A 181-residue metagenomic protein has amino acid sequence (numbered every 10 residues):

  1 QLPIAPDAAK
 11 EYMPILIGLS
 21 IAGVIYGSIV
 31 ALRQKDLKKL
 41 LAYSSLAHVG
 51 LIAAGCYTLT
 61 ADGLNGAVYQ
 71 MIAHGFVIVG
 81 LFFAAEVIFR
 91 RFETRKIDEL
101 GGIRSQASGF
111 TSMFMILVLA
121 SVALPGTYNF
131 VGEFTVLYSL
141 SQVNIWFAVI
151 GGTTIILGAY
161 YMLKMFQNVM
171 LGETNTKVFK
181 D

Functional and structural regions predicted by a protein language model:
Q1-Y12, I52-Y69, L140-F147: Helix-coil boundary and interhelical linker segments in multi-pass alpha-helical membrane proteins
D7-A22, Q70-F76: Structural signature of hydrophobic alpha-helical transmembrane segments
A9, Q34, A61, R91-T94: Helix-loop interface residues and adjacent transmembrane-helix termini in multi-pass membrane transporters, primarily
Y12-L59: Internal transmembrane alpha-helices of multipass membrane proteins
I25-S28, F82-A85, A159-L163: Alpha-helical transmembrane segments of polytopic integral membrane proteins, especially the permease/helical cores
K35-K38, A47, Y69-A73, V77 (+3 more regions): Residue-level micro-sites within transmembrane alpha helices that shape and flank functional polar/acidic positions
A42-V49, V77-G158, K177-D181: Interfacial and helix-entry/exit segments of alpha-helical transmembrane bundles in multi-pass inner-membrane proteins
M162-K177: Transmembrane alpha-helical segments of integral membrane proteins
